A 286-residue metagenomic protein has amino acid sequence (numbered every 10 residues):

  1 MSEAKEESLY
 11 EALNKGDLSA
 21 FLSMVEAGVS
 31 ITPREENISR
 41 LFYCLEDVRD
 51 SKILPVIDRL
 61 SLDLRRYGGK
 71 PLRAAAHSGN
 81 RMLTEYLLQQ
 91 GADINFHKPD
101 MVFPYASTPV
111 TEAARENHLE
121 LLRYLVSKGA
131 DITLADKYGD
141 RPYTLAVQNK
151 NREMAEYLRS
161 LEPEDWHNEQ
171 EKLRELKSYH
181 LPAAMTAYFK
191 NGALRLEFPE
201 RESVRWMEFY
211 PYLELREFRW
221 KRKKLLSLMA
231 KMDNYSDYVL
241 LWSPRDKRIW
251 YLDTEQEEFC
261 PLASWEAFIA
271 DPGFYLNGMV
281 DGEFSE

Functional and structural regions predicted by a protein language model:
S2-L9, R34-C44, L64-A74, H97-V110 (+1 more regions): Ankyrin-repeat boundary/"N-cap" motif
K5, Y138-D140, T144-L241: A surface-exposed partner-binding patch
E7-S23: Alpha-helical segment of the N-proximal tetratricopeptide repeat
L13, L45-E46, A76, A114 (+1 more regions): Specific position within ankyrin or ankyrin-like helical repeats
G16, V48-R49, G79, N117 (+1 more regions): Ankyrin-repeat intra-repeat helix-capping/turn positions
A20, K52-I53, M82-L83, E120-L121 (+1 more regions): Conserved ankyrin/ankyrin-like repeat signature
L22-S30, P55-D63, E85-I94, R123-D131 (+1 more regions): Ankyrin repeat domain, specifically the short helix-to-loop turn at the C-terminus of the second helix of each repeat
P99, S107-R115, L194-E286: Long, low-complexity, intrinsically disordered segments enriched in glycines and aromatic residues
